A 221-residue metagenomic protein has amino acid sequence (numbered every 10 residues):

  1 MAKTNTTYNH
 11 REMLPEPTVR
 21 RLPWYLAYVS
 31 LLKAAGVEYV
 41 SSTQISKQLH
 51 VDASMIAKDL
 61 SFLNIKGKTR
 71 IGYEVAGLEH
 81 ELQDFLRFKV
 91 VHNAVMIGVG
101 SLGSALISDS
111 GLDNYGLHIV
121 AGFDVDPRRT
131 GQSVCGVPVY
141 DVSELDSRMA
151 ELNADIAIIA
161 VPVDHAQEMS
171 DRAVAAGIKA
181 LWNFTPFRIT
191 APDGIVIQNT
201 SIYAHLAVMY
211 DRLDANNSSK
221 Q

Functional and structural regions predicted by a protein language model:
M1-E38: Extreme N-terminal segment that seeds HTH/winged-HTH DNA-binding domains in transcriptional regulators
N9, Y39, T43, Q48-H92: HTH-adjacent hinge/linker in prokaryotic transcriptional regulators
S30-K33, C135-Q221: Phosphate-bearing ligand-interacting subdomains that bind or position ATP/ADP/UDP/GDP/NAD(P) or nucleotide-linked
V99-G100: Glycine-rich Rossmann-fold phosphate-binding loop(s) that bind the pyrophosphate of adenine dinucleotide cofactors
G103: N-terminal Rossmann-fold NAD(P) dinucleotide-binding loop
D113-C135: NAD(P)-binding Rossmann-fold cofactor-contacting core
